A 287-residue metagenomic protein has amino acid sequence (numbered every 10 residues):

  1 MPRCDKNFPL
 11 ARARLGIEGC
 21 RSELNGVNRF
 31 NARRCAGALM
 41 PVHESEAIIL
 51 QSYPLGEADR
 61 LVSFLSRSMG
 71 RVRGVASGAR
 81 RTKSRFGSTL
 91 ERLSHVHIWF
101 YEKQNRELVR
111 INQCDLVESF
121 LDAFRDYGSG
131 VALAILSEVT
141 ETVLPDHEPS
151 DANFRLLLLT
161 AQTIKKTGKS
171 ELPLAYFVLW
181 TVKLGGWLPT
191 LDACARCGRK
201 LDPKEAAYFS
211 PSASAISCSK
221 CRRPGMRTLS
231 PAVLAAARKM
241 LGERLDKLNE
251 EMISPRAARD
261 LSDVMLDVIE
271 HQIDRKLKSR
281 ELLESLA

Functional and structural regions predicted by a protein language model:
D5-N7, N28: Intrinsic-disorder-associated, low-complexity terminal segments enriched in Asp/Asn/His/Tyr and depleted of Lys/Arg
P9-L10, G19, A32: Generic detector of N-terminal low-structure segments
G16-E18, N28: N-terminal polybasic/positive-inside topogenic patches
V27-A287: Non-catalytic alpha-helical scaffolds and adjoining flexible linkers that form interface surfaces for assembly
